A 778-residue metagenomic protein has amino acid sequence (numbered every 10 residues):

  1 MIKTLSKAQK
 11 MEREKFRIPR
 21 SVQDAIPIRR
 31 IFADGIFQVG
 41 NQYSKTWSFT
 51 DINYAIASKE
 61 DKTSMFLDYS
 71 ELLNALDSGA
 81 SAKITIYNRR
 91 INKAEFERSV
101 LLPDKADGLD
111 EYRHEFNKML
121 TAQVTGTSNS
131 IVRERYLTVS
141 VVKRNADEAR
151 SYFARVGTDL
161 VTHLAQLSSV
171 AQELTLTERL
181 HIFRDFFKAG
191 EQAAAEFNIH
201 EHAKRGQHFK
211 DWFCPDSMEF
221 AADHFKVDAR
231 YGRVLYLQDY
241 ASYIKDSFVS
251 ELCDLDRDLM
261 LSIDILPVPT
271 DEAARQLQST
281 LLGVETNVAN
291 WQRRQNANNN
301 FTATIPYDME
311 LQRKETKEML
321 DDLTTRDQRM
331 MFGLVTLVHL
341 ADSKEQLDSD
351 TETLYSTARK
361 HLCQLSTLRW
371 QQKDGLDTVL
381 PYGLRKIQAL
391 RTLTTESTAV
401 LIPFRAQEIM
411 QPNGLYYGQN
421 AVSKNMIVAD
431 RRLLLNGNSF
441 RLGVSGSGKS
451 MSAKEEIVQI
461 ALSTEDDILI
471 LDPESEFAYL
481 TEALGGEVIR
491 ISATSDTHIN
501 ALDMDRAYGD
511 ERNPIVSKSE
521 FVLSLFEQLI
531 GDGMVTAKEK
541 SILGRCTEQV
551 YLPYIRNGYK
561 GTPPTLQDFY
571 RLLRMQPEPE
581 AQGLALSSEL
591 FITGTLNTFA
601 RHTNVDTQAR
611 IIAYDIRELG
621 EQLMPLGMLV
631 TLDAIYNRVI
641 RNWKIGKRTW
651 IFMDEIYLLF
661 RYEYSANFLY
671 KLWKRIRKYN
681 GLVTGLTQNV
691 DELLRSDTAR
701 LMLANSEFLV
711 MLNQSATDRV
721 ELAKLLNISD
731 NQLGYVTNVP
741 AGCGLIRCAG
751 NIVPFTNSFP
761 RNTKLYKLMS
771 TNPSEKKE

Functional and structural regions predicted by a protein language model:
M1-F404: Extended, folded cores of ATP/NTP-driven motor/assembly subunits in large transport and secretion machines
I52, K59-S78, R89, C253 (+9 more regions): P-loop NTPase motor domains
R441: Hydrophobic anchor at the beta1->P-loop junction of P-loop NTPases
K449: Conserved lysine of the Walker
S452: Hydrophobic positions on the alpha1 helix immediately C-terminal to the Walker A/P-loop
Q459-L469: Post-Walker A helix-loop "phosphate-sensing" segment adjacent to the P-loop in P-loop NTPases
G485-I489, T698-M711: A short helix-turn-beta junction within AAA+ P-loop NTPase domains corresponding to the substrate/partner-engaging
L726-E778: Conserved P-loop NTPase
